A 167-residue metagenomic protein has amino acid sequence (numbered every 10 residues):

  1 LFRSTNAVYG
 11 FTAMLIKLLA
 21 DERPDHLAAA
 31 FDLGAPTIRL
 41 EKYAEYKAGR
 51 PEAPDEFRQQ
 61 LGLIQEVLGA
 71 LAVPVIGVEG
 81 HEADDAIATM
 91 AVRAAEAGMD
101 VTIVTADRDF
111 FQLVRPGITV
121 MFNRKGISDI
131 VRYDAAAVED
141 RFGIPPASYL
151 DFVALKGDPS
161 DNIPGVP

Functional and structural regions predicted by a protein language model:
A7-H26, L63-L71, V92-A95: A short, N-terminal amphipathic alpha-helix
K17-D25, D32-P36, F57: Gly/Gly-Pro- and Ser/Thr-rich, intrinsically disordered tail segments characteristic of DNA damage-repair and tolerance
H26-L27, D100: Residues at the starts of beta-strands that form the adenosine-phosphate
A28-D32, M121-R124: Short internal beta-strands
P36-I38, F111: Short, acidic Gly/Pro/Ser/Thr-rich loop/turn segments
L40-E45: Glycine-rich loop at the start of a catalytic domain that most often binds anionic cofactors/ligands
A48-P167: Extended two-metal-dependent nuclease catalytic cores across DNA- and RNA-processing enzymes
